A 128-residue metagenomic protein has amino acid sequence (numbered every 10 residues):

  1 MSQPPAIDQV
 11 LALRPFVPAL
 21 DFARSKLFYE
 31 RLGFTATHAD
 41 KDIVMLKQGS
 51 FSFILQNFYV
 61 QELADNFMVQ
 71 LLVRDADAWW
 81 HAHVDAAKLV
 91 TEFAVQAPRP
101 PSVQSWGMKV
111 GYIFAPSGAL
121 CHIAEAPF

Functional and structural regions predicted by a protein language model:
M1-A23, V69, A126-F128: N-terminal beta-strand motif that seeds the catalytic metal site of vicinal oxygen chelate
D8-L11, Q61-N66, Q104-S105: Short glycine-enriched loop/turn motifs at secondary-structure junctions
Q9-A12, F16-F53, Y59: Core segments of cupin and vicinal oxygen chelate
D40-D42, L63, S105-K109: Short acidic/glycine-enriched loop/turn segments that link adjacent beta-strands
L46-S50, I113-P116, A126: Active-site beta-strand termini and strand-to-loop segments that position acidic
S50-S52, V60-Q61, R74-W79: Short, charged/polar surface micro-motifs in flexible loops or helix N-caps
F53-Q56, Y112, C121-A124: Conserved beta-strand in the GNAT
Q70-L120: Vicinal oxygen chelate
